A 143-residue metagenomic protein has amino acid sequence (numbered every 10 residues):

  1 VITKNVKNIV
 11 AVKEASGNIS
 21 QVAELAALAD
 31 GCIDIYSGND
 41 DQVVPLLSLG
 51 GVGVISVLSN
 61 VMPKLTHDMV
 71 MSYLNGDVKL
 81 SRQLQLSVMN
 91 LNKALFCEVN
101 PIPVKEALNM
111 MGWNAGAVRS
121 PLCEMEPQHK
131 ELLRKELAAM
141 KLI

Functional and structural regions predicted by a protein language model:
V1-D34: Glycine/proline-rich, positively charged, aromatic-decorated active-site loop/lid region on the catalytic face
D41-I143: Structured C-terminal cap/extension of enzyme domains
